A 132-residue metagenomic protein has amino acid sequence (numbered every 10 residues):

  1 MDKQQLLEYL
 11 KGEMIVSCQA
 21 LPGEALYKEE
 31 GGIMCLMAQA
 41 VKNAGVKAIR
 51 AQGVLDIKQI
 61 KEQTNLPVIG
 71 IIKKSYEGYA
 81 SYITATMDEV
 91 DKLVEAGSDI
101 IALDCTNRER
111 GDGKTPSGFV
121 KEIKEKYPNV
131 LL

Functional and structural regions predicted by a protein language model:
D2-L132: Alpha/beta enzyme core
